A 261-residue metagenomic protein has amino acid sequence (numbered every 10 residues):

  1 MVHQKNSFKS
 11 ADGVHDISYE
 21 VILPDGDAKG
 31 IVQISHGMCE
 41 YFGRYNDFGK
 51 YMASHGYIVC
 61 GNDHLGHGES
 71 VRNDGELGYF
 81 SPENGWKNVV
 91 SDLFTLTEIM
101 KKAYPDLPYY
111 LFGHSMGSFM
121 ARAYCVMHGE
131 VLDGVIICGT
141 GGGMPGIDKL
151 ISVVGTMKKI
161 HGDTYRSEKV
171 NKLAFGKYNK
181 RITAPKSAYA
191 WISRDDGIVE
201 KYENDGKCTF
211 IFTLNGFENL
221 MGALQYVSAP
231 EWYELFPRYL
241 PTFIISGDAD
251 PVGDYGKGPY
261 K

Functional and structural regions predicted by a protein language model:
M1-G26: N-terminal cap/lid segment of alpha/beta-hydrolase-fold proteins
V32, H36-E40, S115, D248-A249: Active-site glycine-rich loops that stabilize anionic/oxyanionic intermediates across multiple enzyme folds
R44-G75: Conserved alpha/beta-hydrolase
F80-K101: Alpha/beta-hydrolase active-site loop
Y104-S115: Alpha/beta-hydrolase fold nucleophile elbow
G113-A123: Glycine-rich nucleophile elbow surrounding the catalytic serine of serine-hydrolase chemistry
A121-K207: Alpha/beta-hydrolase-fold enzymes
I244-S246: Short beta-strand/loop motif that positions the catalytic acidic residue of the alpha/beta-hydrolase fold
